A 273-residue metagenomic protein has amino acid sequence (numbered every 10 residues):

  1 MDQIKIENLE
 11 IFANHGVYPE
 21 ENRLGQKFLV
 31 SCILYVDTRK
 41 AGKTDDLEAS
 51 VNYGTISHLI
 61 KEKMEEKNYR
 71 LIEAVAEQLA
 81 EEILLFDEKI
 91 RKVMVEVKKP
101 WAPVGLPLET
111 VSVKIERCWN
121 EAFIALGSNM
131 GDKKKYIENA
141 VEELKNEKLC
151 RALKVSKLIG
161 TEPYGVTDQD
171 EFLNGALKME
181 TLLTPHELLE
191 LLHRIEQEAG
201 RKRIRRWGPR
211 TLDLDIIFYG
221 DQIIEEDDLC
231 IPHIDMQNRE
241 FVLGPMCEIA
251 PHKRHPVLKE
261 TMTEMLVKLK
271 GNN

Functional and structural regions predicted by a protein language model:
M1-I124, S128: N-terminal, polar/charged subdomain of small-to-medium soluble alpha/beta proteins
Y35, A125, K178-E180, Y219: Short hydrophobic/aromatic beta-strand micro-patches that form the beta-sheet surface supporting nucleotide- or nucleic
D37-D45, W119, Y164-E171, L183 (+1 more regions): Flexible, gly/pro- and Lys/Arg-enriched active-site loops
G42-G54, N139, N146-T184: Short, surface-exposed acidic-centric catalytic microdomains
E96-P100, L158-G160, I217-Y219: Short loop/turn motifs enriched for small/polar and acidic residues
E121-V141: Extended accessory regions or peripheral subdomains of proteins
E138-E143, L188-I195: Short amphipathic alpha-helices in soluble, non-transmembrane regions that often serve as interface/regulatory elements
